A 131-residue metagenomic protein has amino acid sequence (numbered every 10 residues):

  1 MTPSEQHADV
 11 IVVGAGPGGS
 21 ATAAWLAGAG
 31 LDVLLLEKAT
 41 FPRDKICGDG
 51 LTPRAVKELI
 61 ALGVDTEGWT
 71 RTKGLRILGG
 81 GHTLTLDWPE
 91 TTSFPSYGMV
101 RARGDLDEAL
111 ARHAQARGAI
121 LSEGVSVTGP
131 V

Functional and structural regions predicted by a protein language model:
T2-G18, L34: Beta1/beta-strand and adjacent pyrophosphate-binding region of the FAD-binding site in flavoprotein oxidoreductases
H7, K57, T70-R71, I77-V131: Conserved N-terminal helical subregion
I11, A27-C47: Glycine-rich FAD pyrophosphate-binding loop
G14, E37, G79: Short beta-strand/turn micro-motifs composed of small residues that flank or help shape donor/cofactor-binding pockets
A15, T22-A23, A27, A55 (+1 more regions): Small-residue (primarily alanine) positions within well-ordered alpha-helices, especially packing/interaction faces
L31, V64, A119: Short phosphate-binding/catalytic loops that engage adenosine nucleotides
K45-G80: N-terminal FAD cofactor-binding segment of flavoenzymes
